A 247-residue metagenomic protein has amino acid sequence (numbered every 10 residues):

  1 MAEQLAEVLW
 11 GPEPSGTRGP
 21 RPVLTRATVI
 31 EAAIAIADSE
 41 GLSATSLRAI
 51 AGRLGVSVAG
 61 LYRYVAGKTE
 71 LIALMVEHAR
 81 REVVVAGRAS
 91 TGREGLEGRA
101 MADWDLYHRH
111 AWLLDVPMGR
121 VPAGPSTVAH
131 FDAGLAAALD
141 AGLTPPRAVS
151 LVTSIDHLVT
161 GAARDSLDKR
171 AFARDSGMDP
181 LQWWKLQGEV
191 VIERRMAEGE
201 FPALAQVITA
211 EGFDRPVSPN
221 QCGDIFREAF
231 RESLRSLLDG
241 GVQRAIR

Functional and structural regions predicted by a protein language model:
M1-V23, G199-N220: N-terminal intrinsically disordered/low-complexity leader segments
T28, A32, I36, E40-T69: Helix-turn-helix
T28-A35, E70-A86, G98-A102, A129 (+1 more regions): Alpha-helical structural segments
I50, V58, G124-H130, R170: Hydrophobic alpha-helical segments that drive targeting, anchoring, or assembly
V84-A129, P145-A148, V152-I155: Hydrophobic alpha-helical connector segments
L135-D140: Amphipathic alpha-helical segments within well-ordered protein domains
P146, S150-T153, V159-R215: Amphipathic alpha-helical blocks and their helix-capping loop/short-beta junctions
P219-R247: A hydrophobic membrane-anchoring alpha-helix module
